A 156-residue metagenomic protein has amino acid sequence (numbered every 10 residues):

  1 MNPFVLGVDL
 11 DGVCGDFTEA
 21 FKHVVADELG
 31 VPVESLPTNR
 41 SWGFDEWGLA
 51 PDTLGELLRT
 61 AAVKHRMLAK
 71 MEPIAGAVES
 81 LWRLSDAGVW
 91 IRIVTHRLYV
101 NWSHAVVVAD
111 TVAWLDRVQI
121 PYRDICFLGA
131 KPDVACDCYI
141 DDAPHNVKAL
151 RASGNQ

Functional and structural regions predicted by a protein language model:
M1-L54: Active-site neighborhood of HAD-like aspartate-dependent phosphohydrolases
F4, R123, D137: Conserved acidic residues
W47-K64, V89-R92: Short, basic/glycine-rich phosphate-binding loops at helix/coil junctions that contact nucleotide phosphates
L68-P73, A77-T111: Substrate-recognition element of Asp-dependent hydrolases with the DxDx(T/V) motif
W82-D86, D116, R151: Anion (oxyanion) recognition and catalysis
D110-L128: Structural recognition of alpha->loop->beta junctions
I140-Q156: Acidic, Mg2+-coordinating phosphoryl-transfer loop and its flanking beta/alpha structural elements, shared across
